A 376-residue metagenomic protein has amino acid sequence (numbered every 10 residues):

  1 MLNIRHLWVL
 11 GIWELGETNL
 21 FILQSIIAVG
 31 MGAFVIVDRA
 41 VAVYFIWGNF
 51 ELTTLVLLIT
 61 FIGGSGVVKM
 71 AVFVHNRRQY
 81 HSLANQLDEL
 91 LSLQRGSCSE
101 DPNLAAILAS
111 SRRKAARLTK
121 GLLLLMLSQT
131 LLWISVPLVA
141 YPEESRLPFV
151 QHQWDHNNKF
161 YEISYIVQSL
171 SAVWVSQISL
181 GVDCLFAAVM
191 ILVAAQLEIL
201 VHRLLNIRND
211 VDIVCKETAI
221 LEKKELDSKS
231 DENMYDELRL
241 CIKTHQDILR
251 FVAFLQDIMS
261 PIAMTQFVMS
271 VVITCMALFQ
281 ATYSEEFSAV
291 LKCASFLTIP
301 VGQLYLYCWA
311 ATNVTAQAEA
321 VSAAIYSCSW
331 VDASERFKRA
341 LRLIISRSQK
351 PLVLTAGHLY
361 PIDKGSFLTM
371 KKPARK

Functional and structural regions predicted by a protein language model:
M1-F21, D101-S111, K120-Q129, L138 (+1 more regions): Terminal membrane-anchoring module of integral membrane proteins
M1-L57, E89-M190, A195, I199-L226 (+1 more regions): Helix-loop-helix junctions within predominantly alpha-helical proteins
V35-D38, I62, S82-N85, E89 (+7 more regions): Generic structural signal for well-ordered, non-membrane alpha-helices
A42-W47, A71-Q79, I248: Cytoplasmic, membrane-proximal interface of class
L52-F73: Transmembrane alpha-helix/interfacial motif
I62, N85-S92, G96, E198 (+7 more regions): Short amphipathic alpha-helices and their capping/turn residues within compact interaction modules
S65, K69, V175-I178, V182 (+3 more regions): A broad detector of the eukaryotic-type serine/threonine protein kinase catalytic domain
K69-D88, F186-A188, A194, E198 (+1 more regions): Inner-leaflet juxtamembrane helices
